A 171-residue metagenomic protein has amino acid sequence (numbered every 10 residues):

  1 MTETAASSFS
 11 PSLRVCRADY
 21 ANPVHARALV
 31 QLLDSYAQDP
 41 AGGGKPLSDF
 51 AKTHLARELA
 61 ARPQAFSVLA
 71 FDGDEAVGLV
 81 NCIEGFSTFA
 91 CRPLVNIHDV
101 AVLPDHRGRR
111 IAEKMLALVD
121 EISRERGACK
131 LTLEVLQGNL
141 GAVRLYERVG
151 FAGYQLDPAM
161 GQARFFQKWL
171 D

Functional and structural regions predicted by a protein language model:
E3, S7-V15, G127-D171: C-terminal "cap" of GNAT-fold acetyltransferases
S8-R92, H98, L116, I122 (+2 more regions): Acetyl-CoA-dependent GNAT
D74, G78, R110-A112, G150: Conserved phosphate-binding and hydrolysis motifs of nucleotide-dependent enzymes
F86, P104, N139: Feature marks short, surface-exposed loop/turn motifs that line or immediately flank catalytic pockets and channel
P93, R109, E125-C129: Short coil/turn segments at alpha/beta junctions that flank glycine-rich nucleotide-binding fingerprints
H98, L103, L136: Residue-level recognition of the GNAT/N-acetyltransferase active site
V102, G108-E121, R144-R148: Conserved acetyl-CoA-binding loop-helix of GNAT-fold acetyltransferases
